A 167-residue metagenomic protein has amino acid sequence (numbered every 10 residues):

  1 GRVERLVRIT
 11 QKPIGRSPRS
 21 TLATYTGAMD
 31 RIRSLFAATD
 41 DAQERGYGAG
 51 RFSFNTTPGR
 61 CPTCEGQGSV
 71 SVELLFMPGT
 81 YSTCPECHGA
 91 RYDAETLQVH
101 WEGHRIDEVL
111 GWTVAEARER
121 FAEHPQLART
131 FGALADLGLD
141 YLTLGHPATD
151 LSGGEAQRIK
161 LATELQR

Functional and structural regions predicted by a protein language model:
G1-R167: Conserved phosphate-binding elements of NTP-dependent enzyme cores
